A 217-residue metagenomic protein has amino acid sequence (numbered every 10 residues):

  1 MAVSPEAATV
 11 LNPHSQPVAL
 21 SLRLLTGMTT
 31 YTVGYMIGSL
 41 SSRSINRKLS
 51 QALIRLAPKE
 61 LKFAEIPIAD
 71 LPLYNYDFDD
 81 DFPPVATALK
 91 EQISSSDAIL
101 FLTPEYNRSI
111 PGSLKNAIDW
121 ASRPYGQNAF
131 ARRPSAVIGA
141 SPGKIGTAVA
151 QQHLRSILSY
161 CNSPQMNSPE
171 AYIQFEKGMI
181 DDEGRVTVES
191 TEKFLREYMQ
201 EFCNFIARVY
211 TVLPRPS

Functional and structural regions predicted by a protein language model:
N12-H14: Intrinsic-disorder-associated, low-complexity terminal segments enriched in Asp/Asn/His/Tyr and depleted of Lys/Arg
P17: Cationic, low-complexity basic patches in intrinsically disordered or flexible, solvent-exposed regions
T30-A57: N-terminal beta1-alpha1 ligand-phosphate binding loop
P58-A64, P164: A generic structural motif
I68-P83: N-terminal beta-loop-helix "entrance" segment that forms/cooperates in small-molecule cofactor or anionic ligand
F82-N162: Helix-loop-strand module that forms the ligand-binding subsite of alpha/beta enzymes
P164-S217: Glycine-rich phosphate/pyrophosphate-binding loop and the adjoining helix
